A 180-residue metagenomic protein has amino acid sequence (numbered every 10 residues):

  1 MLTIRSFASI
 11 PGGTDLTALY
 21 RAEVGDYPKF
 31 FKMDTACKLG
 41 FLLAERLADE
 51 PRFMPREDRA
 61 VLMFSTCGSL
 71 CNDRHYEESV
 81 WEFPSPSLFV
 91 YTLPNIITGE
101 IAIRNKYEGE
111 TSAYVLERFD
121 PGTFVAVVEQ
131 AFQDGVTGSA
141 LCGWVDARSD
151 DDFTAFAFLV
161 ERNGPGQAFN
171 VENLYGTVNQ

Functional and structural regions predicted by a protein language model:
M1-T137, L141-Q180: Conserved "HGTGT" condensation-loop signature of ketosynthase/thiolase-family condensing enzymes that catalyze
